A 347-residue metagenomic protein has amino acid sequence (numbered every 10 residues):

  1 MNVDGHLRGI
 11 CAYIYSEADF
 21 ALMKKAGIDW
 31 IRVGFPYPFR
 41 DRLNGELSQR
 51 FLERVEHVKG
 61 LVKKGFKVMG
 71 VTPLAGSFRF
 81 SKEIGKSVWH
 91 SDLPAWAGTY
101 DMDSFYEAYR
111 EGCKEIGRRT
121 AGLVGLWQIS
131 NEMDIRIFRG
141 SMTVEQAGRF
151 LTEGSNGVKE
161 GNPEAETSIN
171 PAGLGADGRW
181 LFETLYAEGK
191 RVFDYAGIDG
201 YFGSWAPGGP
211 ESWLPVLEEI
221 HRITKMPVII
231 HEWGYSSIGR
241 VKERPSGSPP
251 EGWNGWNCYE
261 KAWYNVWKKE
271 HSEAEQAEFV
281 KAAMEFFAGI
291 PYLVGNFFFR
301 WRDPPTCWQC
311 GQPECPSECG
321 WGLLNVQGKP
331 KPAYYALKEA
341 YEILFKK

Functional and structural regions predicted by a protein language model:
L7-G9, D29-R32, K67-M69, V124-Q128 (+4 more regions): Structural preference for beta-strand elements that scaffold enzyme active sites
I10-P38, K67-P73: Catalytic domains of carbohydrate-active enzymes, especially glycoside hydrolases
A12-Y15, P36, P73-A75, I129-E132 (+4 more regions): Active-site beta-loop-alpha junctions enriched in small/polar residues
E17, D41-E46, F51-L52, S81-F193 (+3 more regions): Active-site cleft segment of glycoside hydrolase catalytic domains centered on the general acid/base Glu
M23, I31, I116, W127 (+6 more regions): Conserved, mostly hydrophobic/aromatic
R50, E164-E166, R179-Y264, K281-A288 (+2 more regions): Glycoside hydrolase catalytic-domain groove-lining segments
S87, R240, E270, A274-F279 (+3 more regions): Aromatic-rich peripheral "rim/lid" segments of glycoside hydrolase catalytic domains that contact and position glycan
V88-T99, K242-H271, C319: A solvent-exposed, charged loop/short amphipathic helix patch at secondary-structure junctions
